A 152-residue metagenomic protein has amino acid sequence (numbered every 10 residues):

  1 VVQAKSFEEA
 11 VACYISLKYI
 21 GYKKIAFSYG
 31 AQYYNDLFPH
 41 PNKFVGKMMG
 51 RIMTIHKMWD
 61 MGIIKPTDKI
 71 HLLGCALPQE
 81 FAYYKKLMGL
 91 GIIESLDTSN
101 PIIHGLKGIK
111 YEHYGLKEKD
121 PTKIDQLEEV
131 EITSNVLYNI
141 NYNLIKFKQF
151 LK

Functional and structural regions predicted by a protein language model:
V1-T67: Conserved alpha/beta-domain cores
V2-K5, S28-Q32, L73-P78, S99-I103: Active-site beta-loop-alpha junctions enriched in small/polar residues
H56-I70, P78-K152: Alpha/beta catalytic cores of nucleotide-metabolism and tRNA/nucleoside-modifying enzymes
